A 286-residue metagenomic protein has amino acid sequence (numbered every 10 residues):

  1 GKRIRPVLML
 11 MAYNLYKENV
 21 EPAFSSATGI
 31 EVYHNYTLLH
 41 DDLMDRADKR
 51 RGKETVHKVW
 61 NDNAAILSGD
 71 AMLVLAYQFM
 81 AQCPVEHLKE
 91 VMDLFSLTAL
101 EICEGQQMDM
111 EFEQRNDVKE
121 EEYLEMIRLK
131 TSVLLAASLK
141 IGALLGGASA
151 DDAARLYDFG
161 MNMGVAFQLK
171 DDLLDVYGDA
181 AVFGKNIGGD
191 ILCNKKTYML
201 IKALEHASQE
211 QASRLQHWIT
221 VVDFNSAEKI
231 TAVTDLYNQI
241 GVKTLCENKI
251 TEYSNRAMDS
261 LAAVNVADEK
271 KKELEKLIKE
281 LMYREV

Functional and structural regions predicted by a protein language model:
G1-V286: All-alpha prenyltransferase/terpene-synthase fold signal
